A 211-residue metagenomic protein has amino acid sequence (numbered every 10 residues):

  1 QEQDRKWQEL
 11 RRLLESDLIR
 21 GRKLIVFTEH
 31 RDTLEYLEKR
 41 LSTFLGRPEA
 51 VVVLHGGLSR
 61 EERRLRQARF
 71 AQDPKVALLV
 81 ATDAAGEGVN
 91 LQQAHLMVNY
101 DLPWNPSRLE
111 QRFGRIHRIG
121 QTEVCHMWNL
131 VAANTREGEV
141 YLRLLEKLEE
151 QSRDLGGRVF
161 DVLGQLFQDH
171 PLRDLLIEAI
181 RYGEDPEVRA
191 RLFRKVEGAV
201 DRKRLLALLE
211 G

Functional and structural regions predicted by a protein language model:
E2-E29, Y36-R40: Conserved interdomain hinge at the start of the Helicase C-terminal
G21-R22, G46-A50, K75-V76, Q92-L96 (+1 more regions): Short glycine-/polar-rich loops that comprise or flank the Walker A/P-loop and associated switch/sensor motifs
E29-L54: Conserved helicase motor "Helicase C" RecA-like lobe of SF1/SF2 P-loop NTPases
P48-T82: Conserved helicase ATPase core of P-loop NTP-dependent helicases/translocases
L79-H95, F113-Q121: SF2 helicase motor core recognition
V89-L102, Q111, H126-N129: A short beta-strand element within the Helicase C-terminal
N105-M127, L144: Conserved SF2 helicase motif VI
E123-G211: C-terminal accessory region of SF2 helicases/translocases
